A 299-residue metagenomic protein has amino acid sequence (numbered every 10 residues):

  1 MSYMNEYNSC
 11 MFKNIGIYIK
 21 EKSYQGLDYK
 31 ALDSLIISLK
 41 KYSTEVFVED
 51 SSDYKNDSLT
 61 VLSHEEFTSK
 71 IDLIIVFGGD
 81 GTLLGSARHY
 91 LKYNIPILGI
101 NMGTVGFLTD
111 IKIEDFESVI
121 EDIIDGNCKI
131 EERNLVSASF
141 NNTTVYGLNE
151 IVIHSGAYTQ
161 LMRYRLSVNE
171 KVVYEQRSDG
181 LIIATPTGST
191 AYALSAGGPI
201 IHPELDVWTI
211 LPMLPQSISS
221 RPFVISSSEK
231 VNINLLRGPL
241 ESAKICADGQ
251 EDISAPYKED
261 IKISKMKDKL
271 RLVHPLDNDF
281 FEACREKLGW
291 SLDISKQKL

Functional and structural regions predicted by a protein language model:
S2-L73, G85, I113-K129, F140-V145: ATP/NTP phosphate-donor binding region
I17, V76, I183: Redox-cofactor binding/interface segments in oxidoreductases and associated redox assembly factors
V76-D80, A87-H89: N-terminal glycine-rich "phosphate-gripper" loop used for MgATP/nucleotide binding and carboxylate activation
D80-T82, V105, T187-S189: Short glycine-rich anion-binding loops that position phosphate/pyrophosphate groups of nucleotides and phosphorylated
Y90-M102, F107: Gly/Ser-rich helix-loop-strand patches that form or flank binding pockets for ribonucleotide-derived cofactors
V105-D179: Catalytic core of DAGKc-family lipid kinases
V145, I153, Y158, N169-V172 (+1 more regions): ATP/nucleoside-binding phosphotransfer catalytic cores, i.e., glycine-rich phosphate-binding loops
E175-S178, I183-S219: Gly/Ser/Thr-rich active-site loops/lids in small-molecule metabolic enzymes that frequently grip phosphoryl groups
